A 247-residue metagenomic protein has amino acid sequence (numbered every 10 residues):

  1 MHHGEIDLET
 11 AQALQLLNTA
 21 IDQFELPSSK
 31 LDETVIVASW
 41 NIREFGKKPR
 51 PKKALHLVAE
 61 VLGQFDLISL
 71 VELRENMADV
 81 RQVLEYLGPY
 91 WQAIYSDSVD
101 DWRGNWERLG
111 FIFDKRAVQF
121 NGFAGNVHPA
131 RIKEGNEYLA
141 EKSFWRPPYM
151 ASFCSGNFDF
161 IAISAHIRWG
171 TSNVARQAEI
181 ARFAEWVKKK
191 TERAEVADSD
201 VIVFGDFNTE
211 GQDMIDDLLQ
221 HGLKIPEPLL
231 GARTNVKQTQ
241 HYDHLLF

Functional and structural regions predicted by a protein language model:
M1-F247: Divalent cation-coordinating acidic motifs and surrounding scaffolds that mediate Ca2+/Mg2+/Mn2+/Zn2+-dependent binding
